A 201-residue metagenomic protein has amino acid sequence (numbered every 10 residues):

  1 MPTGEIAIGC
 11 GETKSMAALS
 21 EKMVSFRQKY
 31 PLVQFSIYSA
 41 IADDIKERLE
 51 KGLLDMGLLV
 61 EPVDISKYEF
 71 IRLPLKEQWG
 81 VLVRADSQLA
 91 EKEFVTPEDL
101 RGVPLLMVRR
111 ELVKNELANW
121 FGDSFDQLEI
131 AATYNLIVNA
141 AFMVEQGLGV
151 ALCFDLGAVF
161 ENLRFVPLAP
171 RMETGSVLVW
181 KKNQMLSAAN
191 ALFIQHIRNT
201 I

Functional and structural regions predicted by a protein language model:
T3-I65, F125, T133-L136: Central regulatory/effector-binding core of bacterial HTH transcription factors
E5-G9, G57, L82, L106 (+2 more regions): Short, well-ordered beta-strand segments
G11-M16, E61-V63, R84-F94, P104-K114 (+3 more regions): Short coil/turn segments
A18, K22, T96, E116-L117 (+1 more regions): Short amphipathic alpha-helical coupling segments at ligand-binding clamshell hinges and other catalytic/signaling
E50-L58, W79, D126, V144-A151: Alpha-to-beta junction loops
S66-R72, K76-Q78, V138-M185: Beta-alpha-beta core module
K67-W79, V83-L105, A188-A191: Flexible hinge/capping segments at coil-to-helix
V103-D126, L186-I194: Secondary-structure junction motif
